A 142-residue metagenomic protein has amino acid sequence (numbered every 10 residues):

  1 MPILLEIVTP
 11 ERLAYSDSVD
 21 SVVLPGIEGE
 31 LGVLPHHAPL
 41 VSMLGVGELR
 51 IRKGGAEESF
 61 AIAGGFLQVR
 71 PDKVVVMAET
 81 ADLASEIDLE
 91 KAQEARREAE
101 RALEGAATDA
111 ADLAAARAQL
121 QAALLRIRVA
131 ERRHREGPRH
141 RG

Functional and structural regions predicted by a protein language model:
M1-L4, V8, R135, R139: N-terminal export/targeting signal detector
L4-Q93, E98: Compact, glycine-rich, soluble single-domain proteins
A81-G142: Acidic/glycine-rich phosphate/pyrophosphate-binding loops and surrounding catalytic core that coordinate Mg2+
